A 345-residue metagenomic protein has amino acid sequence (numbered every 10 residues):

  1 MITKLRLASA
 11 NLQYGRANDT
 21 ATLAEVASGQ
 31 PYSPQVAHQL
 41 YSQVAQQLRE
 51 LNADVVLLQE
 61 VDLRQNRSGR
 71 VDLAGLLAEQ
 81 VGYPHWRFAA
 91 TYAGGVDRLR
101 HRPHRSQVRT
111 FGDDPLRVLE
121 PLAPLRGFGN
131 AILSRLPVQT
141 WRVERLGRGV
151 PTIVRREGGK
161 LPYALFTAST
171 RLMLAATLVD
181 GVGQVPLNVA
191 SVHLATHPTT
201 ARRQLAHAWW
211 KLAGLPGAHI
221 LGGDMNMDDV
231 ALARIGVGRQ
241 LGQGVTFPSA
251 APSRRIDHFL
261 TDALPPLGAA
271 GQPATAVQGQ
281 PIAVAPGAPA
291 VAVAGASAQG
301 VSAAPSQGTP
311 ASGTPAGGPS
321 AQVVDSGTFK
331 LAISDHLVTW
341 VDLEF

Functional and structural regions predicted by a protein language model:
M1-G127, L187, R202, A206 (+3 more regions): N-terminal, active-site-proximal structural segment of metallo-dependent hydrolase catalytic domains
A10, Q59, V192, G222-D224: Active-site flanking residues adjacent to catalytic metal/cofactor-binding acidic residues
S28-S33, V61-L63, L146-L165, S191-P198: Surface-exposed cleft-lining segments at the edges of enzyme active sites
E50-N52, D180-Q184, A213-P216: Glycine-rich phosphate-binding loop signature in dinucleotide/nucleotide-binding domains
N52, G82, R135-P137, P216: Residue-level detector of structured alpha->beta connecting loops
W86-Y92, W141-G147, G327: Conserved S-adenosyl-L-methionine
G112-V182: Active-site catalytic loop in hydrolytic enzyme cores
V138-V143, T177, P198-A206, W210-I220 (+1 more regions): Metal-dependent phosphoester-hydrolase catalytic domains
